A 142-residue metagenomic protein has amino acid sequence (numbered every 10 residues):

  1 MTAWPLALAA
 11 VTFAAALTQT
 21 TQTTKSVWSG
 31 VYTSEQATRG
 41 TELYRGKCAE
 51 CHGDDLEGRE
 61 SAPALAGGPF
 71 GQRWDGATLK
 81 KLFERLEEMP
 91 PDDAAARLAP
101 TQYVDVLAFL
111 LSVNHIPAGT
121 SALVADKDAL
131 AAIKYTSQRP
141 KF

Functional and structural regions predicted by a protein language model:
A3-A16: Bacterial N-terminal signal peptides
A16, L56, A118-G119: Proline-centered turn/helix-capping motifs that create local helix->coil transitions or kinks
Q19-L43, A94: Electrostatic cytochrome c docking/interface patches
K25, D93-F142: Flexible coil segments in periplasmic/lumen-exposed cytochrome c-class electron-transfer proteins
G30-R39, L56-P91: Gly/Gly-Pro-rich "capping" loops immediately C-terminal to redox-active cysteine motifs in periplasmic/lumenal
G40, Y44-D55, V106, L110: The canonical Cys-X-X-Cys-His
D54, E88-M89, V113-I116: Generic structural signal for alpha-helix termini and adjacent loop/cap motifs
